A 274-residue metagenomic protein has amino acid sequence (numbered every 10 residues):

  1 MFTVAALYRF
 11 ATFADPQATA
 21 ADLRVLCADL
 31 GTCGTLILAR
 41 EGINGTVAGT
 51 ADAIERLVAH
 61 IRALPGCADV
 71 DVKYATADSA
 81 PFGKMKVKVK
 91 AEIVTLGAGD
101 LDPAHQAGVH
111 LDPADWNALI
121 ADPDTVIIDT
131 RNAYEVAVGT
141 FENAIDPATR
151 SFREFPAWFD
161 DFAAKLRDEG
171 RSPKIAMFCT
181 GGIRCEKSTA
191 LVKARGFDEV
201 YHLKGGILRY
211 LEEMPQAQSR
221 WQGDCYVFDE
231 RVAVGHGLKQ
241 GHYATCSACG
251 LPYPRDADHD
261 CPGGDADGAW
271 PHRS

Functional and structural regions predicted by a protein language model:
M1-A107, R131-A176, I183-S274: Rhodanese-like catalytic fold shared by cysteine-dependent sulfurtransferases and DSP/PTP-type phosphatases
H105-D115: Short acidic (Asp/Glu) patches
D115-E135: Internal active-site segments that recognize and position negatively charged phosphoryl groups and nucleotide moieties
